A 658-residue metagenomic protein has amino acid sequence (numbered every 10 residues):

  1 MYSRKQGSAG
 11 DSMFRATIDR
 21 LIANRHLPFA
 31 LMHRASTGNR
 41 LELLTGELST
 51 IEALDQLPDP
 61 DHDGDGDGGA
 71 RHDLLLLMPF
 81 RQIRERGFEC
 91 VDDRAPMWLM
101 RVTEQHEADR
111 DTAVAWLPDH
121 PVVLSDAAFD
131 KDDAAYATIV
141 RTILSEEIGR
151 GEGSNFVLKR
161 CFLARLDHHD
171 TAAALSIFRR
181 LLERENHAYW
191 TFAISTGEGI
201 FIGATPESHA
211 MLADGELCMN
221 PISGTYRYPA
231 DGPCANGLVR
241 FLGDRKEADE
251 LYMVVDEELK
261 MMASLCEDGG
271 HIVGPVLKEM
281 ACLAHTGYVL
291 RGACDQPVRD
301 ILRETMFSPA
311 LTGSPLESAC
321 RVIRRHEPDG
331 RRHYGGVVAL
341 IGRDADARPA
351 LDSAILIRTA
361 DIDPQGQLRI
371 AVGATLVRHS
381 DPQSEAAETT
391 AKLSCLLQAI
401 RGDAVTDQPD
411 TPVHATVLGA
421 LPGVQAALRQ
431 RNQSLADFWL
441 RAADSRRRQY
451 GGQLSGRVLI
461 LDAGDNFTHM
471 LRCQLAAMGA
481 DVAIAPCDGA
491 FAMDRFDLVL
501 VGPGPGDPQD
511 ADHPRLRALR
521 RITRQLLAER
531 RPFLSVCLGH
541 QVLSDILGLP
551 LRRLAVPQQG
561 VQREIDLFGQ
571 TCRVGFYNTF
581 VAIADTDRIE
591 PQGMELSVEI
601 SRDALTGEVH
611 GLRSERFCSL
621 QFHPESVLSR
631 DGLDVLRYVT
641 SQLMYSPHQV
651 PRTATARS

Functional and structural regions predicted by a protein language model:
F14-R15, S49-G66, A476-M493: A short, well-structured beta->alpha microelement
H26, R34, R160-D249, G342-R369: An anion-binding catalytic pocket shared by soluble metabolic enzymes
S36, G46-H168, A172, D214 (+5 more regions): Non-catalytic accessory segments adjacent to catalytic cores
T103-A127, R165, Y226, C234-R324 (+2 more regions): Contiguous alpha-helical scaffold segments within structured protein domains that host functional hotspots
G292-G419: Conserved hydrophobic core element of enzyme catalytic domains
T416-Q453, E625-S658: Acyltransferase
R457-L459, D465-S535, Q541, L547: Flexible gly/pro-rich beta->alpha loop and the following alpha-helix that scaffold active-site loops
R520-V536, H540-D634, Y638: Pocket-forming structural segment of enzyme catalytic cores
